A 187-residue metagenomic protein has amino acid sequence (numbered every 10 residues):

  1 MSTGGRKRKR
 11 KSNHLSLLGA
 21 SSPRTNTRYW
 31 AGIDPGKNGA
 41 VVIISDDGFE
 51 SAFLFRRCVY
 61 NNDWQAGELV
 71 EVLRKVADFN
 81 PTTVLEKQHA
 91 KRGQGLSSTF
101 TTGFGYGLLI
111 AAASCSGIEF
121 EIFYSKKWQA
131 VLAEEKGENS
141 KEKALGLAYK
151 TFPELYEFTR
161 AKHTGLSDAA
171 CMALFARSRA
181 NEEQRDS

Functional and structural regions predicted by a protein language model:
S2-S187: Phosphate- and other anionic-substrate recognition elements at nucleic-acid/protein interfaces
